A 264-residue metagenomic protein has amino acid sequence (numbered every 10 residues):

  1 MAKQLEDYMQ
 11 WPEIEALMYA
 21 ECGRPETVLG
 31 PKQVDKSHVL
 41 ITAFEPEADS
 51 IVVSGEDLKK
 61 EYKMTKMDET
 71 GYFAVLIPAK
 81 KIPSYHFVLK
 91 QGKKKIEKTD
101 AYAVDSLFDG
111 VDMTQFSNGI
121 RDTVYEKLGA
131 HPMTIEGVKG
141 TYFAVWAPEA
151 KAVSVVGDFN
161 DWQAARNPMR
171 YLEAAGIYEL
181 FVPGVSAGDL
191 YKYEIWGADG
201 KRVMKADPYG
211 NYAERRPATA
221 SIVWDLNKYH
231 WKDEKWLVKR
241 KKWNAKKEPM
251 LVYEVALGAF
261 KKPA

Functional and structural regions predicted by a protein language model:
M1-K36, D57-K63, M67-A147, L172-E254 (+1 more regions): The feature marks proteins involved in alpha-glucan
V39-A43: Short, contiguous, helix-prone interaction/anchoring segments in small proteins
F44-S50, I82, W146-V153: Short proline/glycine-enriched turn/loop motifs at strand-loop junctions of beta-rich domains
I51-V53, V153-V155, Y191: Short beta-strand elements bearing conserved aromatic residues within extracellular beta-rich modules
L58, D161-A164: Short beta-strand and strand-turn-strand segments in soluble, beta-rich domains
G157-F159: Inter-domain linker/hinge segments that demarcate the starts of reverse transcriptase and RNase H-type modules
